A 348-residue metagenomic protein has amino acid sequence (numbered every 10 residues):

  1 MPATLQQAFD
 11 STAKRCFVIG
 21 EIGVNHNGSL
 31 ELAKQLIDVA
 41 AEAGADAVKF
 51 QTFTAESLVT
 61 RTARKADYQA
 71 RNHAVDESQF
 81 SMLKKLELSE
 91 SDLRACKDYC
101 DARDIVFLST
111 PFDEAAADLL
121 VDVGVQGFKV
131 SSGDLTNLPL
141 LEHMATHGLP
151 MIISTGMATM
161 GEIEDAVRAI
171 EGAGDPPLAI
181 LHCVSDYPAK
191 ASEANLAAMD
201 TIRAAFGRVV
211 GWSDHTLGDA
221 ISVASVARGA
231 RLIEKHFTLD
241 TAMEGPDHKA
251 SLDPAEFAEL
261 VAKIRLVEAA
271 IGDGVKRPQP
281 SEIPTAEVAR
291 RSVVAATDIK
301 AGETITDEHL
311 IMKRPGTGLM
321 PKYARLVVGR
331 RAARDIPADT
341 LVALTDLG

Functional and structural regions predicted by a protein language model:
M1-G348: Catalytic cores and adjacent flexible loops of soluble metabolic enzymes that perform enolate/carbanion chemistry on
